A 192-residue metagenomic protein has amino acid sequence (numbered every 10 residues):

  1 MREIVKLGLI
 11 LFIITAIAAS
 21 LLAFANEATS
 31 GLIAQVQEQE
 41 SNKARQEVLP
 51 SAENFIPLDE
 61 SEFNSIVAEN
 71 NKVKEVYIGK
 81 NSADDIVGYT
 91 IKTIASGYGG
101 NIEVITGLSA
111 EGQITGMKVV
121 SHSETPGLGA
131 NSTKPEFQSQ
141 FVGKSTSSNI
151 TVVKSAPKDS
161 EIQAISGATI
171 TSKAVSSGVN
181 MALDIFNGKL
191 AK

Functional and structural regions predicted by a protein language model:
R2-K192: Flexible, solvent-exposed loop/hinge segments and secondary-structure transition points
